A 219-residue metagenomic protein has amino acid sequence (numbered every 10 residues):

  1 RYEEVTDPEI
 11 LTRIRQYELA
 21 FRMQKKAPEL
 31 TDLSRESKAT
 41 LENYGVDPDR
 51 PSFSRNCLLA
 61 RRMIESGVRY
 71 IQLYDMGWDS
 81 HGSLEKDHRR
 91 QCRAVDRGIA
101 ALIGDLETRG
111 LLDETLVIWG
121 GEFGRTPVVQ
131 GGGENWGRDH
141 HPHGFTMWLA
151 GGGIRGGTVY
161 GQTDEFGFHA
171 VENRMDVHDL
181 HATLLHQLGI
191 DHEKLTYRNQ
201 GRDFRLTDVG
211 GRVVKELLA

Functional and structural regions predicted by a protein language model:
R1-A219: Ligand-binding pockets and gating/stacking loops
